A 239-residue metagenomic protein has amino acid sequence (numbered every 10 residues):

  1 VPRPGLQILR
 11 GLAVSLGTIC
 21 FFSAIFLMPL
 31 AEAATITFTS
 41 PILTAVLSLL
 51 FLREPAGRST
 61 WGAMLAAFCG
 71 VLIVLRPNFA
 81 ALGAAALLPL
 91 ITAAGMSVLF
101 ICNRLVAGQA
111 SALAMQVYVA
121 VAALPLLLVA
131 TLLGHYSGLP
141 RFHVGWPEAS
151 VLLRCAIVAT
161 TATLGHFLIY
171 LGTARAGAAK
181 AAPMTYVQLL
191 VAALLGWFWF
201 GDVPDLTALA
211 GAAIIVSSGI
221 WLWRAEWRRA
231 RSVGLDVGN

Functional and structural regions predicted by a protein language model:
V1-F22, A84-T92, R141-L164, G238-N239: Loop-to-transmembrane-helix transition segments
V1-R3, A13, C69-A81, L124-V151 (+2 more regions): Membrane-interface helix-cap regions at the ends of transmembrane helices in multi-pass membrane proteins
P2-A13, A56-F68, A85-I91, A110-A122 (+1 more regions): Cytoplasmic-side transmembrane-helix entry/capping segments in multi-pass membrane proteins
G11-I19, P41-V46, V71, A94-S97 (+4 more regions): Hydrophobic/small/kink-forming positions within alpha-helical transmembrane segments of polytopic membrane proteins
A34-T39, V106-A122, T163-F198: Helix-helix packing/entry segments at the starts of transmembrane helices
T37, R53-I73, F79, G83-A86 (+1 more regions): Loop-to-transmembrane alpha-helix entry segments
A81-P140, G145-P147, G234-N239: Transmembrane alpha-helical segments that form core, pore/gating elements of small-molecule transporters/exporters
Y186-N239: C-terminal-most transmembrane helix of multi-pass membrane proteins
